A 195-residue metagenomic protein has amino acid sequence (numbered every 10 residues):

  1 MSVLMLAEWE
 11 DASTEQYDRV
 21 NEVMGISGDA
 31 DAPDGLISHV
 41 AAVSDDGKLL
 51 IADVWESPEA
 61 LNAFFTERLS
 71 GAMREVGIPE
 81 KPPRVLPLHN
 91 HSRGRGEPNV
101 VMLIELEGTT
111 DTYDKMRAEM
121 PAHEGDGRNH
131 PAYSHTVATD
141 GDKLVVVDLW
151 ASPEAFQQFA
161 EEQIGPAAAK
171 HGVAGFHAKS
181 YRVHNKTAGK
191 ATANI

Functional and structural regions predicted by a protein language model:
M1-I195: Short S/T/G/P-rich N-terminal loop/turn motif that feeds into the first structured element of a domain
